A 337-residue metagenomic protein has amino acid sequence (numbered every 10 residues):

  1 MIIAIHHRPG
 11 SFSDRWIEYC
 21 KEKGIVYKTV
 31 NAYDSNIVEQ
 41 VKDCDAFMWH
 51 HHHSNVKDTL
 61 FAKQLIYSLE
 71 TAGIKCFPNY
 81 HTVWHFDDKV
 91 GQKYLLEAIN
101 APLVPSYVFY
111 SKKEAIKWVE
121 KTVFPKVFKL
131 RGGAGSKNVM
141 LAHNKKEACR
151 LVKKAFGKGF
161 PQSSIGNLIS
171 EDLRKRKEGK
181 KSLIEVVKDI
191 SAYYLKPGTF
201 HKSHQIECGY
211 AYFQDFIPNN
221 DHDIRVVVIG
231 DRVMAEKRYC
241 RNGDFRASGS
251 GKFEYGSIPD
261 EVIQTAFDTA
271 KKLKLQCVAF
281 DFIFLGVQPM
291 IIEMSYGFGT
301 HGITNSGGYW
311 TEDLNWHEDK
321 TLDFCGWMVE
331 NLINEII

Functional and structural regions predicted by a protein language model:
M1-A4: Extreme N-terminal starter segment of soluble prokaryotic enzymes
H7-K117, K121-T122: Conserved N-proximal alpha/beta basic substrate-recognition cap immediately N-terminal to, or forming the N-lobe
H52-S54, G132-G133, G297: Short glycine-rich anion-binding loops that position phosphate/pyrophosphate groups of nucleotides and phosphorylated
A98-V152: Hydrophobic alpha-helical segments and helix pairs
K126, Y212, M234-A235, V278 (+1 more regions): Protein kinase-like catalytic core scaffold
H143-E261, T265: Phosphate-binding site of ATP-dependent enzymes
K252-S257, K271-K272, F284-I337: C-terminal active-site "lid" helix and adjoining low-complexity regulatory extension at the edge of ATP-using catalytic
